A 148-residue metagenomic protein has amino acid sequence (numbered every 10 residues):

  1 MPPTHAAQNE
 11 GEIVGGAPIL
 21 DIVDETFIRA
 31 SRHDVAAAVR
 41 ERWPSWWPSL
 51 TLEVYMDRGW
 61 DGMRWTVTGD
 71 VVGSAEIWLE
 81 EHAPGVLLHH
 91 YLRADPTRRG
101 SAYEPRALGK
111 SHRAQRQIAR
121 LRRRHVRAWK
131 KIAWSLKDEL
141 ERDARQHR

Functional and structural regions predicted by a protein language model:
M1-E53: Hydrophobic ligand-binding cavity/cleft-lining segments
E12-I13, E41, G62-D70: Short beta-strand segments that buttress and anchor functional surface loops
G15-A17, S45, M56, T68-D70 (+1 more regions): Sterically constrained small-residue positions within well-ordered secondary structures of folded domains
I19-E25, G62, S74, G85-H89: Intrinsic-disorder/low-complexity, polar/charged segments enriched in Ser/Thr/Lys/Arg/Asp/Glu/Gln
A30, R58-W60, A83: Residue-level signal for tight coil/turn positions that link beta-strands
E41-S45, R58, M63, E76 (+1 more regions): Short, low-complexity intrinsically disordered segments
T51-V67: Ser/Thr-rich, low-complexity intrinsically disordered terminal regions
V67-D138, R142-R148: Beta-strand/loop substructures that line and gate deep hydrophobic ligand-binding cavities in soluble
